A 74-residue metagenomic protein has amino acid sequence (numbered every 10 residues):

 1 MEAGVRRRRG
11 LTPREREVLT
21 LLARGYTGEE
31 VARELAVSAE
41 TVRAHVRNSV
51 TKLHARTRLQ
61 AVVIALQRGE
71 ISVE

Functional and structural regions predicted by a protein language model:
M1-T20: Regulatory hinge/linker segments at domain boundaries that couple sensory/effector modules to output domains
L19-A23, V50, V62: Hydrophobic residues on short alpha-helical segments
L21-A23, E40, L66: Short amphipathic helical patch at the helix-1/turn junction of helix-turn-helix
T27-Q60: Recognition helix of helix-turn-helix DNA-binding domains
R58-G69: Short, basic, alpha-helical segments at the C-terminal edge of helix-turn-helix-like DNA-binding modules
E70-E74: Short C-terminal boundary/hinge segments that cap the last helix of small helical domains
